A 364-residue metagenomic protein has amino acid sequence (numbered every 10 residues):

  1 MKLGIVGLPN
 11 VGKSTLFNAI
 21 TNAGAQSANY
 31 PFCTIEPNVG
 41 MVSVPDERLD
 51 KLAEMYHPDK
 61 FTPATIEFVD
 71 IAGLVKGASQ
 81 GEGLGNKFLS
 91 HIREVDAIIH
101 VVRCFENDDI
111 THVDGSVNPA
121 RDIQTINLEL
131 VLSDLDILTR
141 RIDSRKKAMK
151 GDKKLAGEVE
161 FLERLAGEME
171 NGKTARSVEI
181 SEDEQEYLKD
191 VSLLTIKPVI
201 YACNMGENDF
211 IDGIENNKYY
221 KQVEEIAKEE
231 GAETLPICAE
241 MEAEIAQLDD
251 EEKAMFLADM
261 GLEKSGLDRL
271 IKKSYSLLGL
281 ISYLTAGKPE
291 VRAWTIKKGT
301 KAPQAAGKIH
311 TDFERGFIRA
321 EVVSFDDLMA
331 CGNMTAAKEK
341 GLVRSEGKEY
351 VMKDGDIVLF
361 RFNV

Functional and structural regions predicted by a protein language model:
M1-T111, T139-R140, S144: Conserved G1/Walker A P-loop phosphate-binding module
K2-V6, F17, S144-V351, V358 (+1 more regions): C-terminal-of-GTPase-core extension/linker across diverse P-loop GTPases
V6, F32, P37-G40, E47-L49 (+17 more regions): Short capping/connector residues at structural and topological boundaries
N22, E54, S90, L128 (+2 more regions): Short, intrinsically disordered, mixed-charge
A23-P31, N38-G40, R48-K51, Q80 (+10 more regions): Glycine-rich, flexible loop/turn motifs
F32, D46-L49, T62-F68, E82-D96 (+9 more regions): Amphipathic alpha-helical transducer elements in NTP-driven molecular machines
G40-P45, A72-E82, R93-L155, E168-S181 (+1 more regions): Conserved Switch II/interswitch segment of TRAFAC-class P-loop GTPases
I92, M352-K353: Short, well-ordered loop/turn sites that connect or cap secondary structure elements
